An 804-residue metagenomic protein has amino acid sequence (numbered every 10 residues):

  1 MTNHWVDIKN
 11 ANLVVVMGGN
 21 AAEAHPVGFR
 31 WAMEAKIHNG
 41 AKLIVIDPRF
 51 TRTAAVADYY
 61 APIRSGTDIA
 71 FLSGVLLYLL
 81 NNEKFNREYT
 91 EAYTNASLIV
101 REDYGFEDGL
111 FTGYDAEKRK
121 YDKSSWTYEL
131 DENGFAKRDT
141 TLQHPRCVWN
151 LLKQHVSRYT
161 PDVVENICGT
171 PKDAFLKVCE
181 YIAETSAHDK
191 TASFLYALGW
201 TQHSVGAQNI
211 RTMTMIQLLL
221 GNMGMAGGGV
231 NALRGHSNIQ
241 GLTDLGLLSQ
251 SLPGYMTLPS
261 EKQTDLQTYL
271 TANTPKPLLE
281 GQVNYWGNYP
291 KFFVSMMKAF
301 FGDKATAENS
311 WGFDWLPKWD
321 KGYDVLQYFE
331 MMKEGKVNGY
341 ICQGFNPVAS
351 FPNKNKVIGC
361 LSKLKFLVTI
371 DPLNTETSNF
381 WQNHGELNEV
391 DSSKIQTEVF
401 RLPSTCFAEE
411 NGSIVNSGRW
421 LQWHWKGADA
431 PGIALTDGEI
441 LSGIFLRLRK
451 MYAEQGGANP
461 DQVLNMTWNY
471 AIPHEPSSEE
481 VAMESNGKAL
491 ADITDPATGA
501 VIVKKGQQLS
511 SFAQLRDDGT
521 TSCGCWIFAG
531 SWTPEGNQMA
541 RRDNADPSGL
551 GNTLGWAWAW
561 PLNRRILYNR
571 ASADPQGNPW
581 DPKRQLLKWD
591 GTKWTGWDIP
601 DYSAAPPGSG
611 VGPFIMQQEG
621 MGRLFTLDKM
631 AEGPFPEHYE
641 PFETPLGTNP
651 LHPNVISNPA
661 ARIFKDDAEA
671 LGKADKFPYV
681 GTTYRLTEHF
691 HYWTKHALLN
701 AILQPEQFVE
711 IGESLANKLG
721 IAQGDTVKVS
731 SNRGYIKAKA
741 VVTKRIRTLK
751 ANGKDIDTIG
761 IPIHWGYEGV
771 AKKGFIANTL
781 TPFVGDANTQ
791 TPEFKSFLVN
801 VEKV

Functional and structural regions predicted by a protein language model:
M1-E34, A41, L218-E410, G499 (+1 more regions): Extended redox/cofactor-interaction regions of prokaryotic respiratory oxidoreductases
W5, T397-F400, F407-A430, V742 (+1 more regions): Glycine/threonine-rich phosphate-binding loop and adjacent beta-strand/alpha-helix elements that clamp
T51-H188, L278-L279, N284, L441 (+1 more regions): Long, well-ordered, tryptophan-enriched scaffold segments
A55-I63, S378-F380, L387, P403 (+1 more regions): Short beta-alpha connecting loops at secondary-structure transitions that line or flank enzyme active sites
A92-A96, Y181-I182, A197-G199, G229-Q240 (+2 more regions): A glycine-rich phosphate-binding loop feature that marks nucleotide/adenosyl-phosphate handling sites
V163-T170, Y196-S204, G235-S237, G344-A349: Conserved short loop/turn motifs at secondary-structure junctions
G412, G418-C525, G530-S531: Long, C-terminal catalytic modules of enzymes
E439-D495, D590, D598-I599, S603-P607 (+4 more regions): Long, contiguous, secondary-structure-rich segments that constitute the structural scaffold of globular domains
